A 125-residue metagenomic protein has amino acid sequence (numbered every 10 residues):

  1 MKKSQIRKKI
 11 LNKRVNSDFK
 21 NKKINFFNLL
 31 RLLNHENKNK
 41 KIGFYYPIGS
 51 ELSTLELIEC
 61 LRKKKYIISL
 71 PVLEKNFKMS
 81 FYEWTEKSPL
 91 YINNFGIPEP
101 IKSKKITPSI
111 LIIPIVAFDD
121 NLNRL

Functional and structural regions predicted by a protein language model:
M1-I92, G96-P98, I106: N-terminal active-site beta-alpha-beta segment that forms phosphate/nucleotide-binding and substrate-recognition loops
K87-L125: Internal catalytic-core helix/loop-beta-alpha segment that presents or stabilizes conserved functional determinants
